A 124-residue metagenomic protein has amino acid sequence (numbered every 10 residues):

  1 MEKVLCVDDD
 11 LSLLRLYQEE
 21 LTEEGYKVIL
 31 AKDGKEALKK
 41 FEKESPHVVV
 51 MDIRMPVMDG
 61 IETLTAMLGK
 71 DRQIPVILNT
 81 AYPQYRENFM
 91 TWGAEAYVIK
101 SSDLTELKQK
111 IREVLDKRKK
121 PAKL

Functional and structural regions predicted by a protein language model:
R15-E23: Charged docking surfaces used in two-component/phosphorelay signaling
G25-K32, K40: Short hydrophobic/Thr-rich beta-strand motif most characteristic of the beta2 strand and flanking loop of CheY-like
K32-E36, D59-E62: Acidic catalytic/metal-coordinating carboxylates
K39, I61-R72: Short amphipathic alpha-helix used as the core "switch/output" element in two-component signaling
D52: Active-site residues of response regulator receiver
M55: Receiver (REC) domain active-site loop signature in two-component systems and cognate sites in sensor histidine kinases
E62, Y82-Q109: Alpha4 helix (beta4-alpha4-beta5 surface) of REC/receiver domains from two-component response regulators
I77-N79: Hydrophobic/aromatic residues positioned on beta-strands within the core alpha/beta folds
